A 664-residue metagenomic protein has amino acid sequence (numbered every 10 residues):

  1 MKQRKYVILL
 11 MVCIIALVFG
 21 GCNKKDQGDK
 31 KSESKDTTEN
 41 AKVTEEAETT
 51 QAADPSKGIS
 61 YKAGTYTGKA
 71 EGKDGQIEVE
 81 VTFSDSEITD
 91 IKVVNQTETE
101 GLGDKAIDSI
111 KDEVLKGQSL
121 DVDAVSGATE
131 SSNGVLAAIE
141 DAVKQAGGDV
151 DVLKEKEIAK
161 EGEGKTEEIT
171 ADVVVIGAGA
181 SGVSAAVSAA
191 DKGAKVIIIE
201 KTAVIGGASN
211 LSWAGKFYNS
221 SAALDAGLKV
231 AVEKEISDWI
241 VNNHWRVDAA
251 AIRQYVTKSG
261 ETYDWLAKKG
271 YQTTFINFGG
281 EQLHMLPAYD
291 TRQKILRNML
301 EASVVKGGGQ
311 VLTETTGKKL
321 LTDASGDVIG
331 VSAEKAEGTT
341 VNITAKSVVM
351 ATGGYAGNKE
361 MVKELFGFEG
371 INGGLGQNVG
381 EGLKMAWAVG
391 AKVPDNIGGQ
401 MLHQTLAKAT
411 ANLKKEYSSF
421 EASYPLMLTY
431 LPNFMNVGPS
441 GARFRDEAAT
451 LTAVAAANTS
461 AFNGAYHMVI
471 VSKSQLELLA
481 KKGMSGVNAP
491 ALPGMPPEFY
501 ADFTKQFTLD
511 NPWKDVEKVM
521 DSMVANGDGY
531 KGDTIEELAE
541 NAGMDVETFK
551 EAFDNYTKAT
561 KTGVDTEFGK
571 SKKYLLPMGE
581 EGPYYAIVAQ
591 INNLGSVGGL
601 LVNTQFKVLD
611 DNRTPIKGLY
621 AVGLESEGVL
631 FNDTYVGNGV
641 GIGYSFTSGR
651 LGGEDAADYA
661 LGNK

Functional and structural regions predicted by a protein language model:
D54-K156: Active-site- and interface-proximal helix/loop "cap" or "latch" segments in soluble metabolic and energy-transducing
G162-S181, I197: Beta1/beta-strand and adjacent pyrophosphate-binding region of the FAD-binding site in flavoprotein oxidoreductases
E168-A171, E337-S347, P615-I616: Core beta-strand elements of the Rossmann-like FAD/NAD(P) dinucleotide-binding domain in flavoenzyme oxidoreductases
V204, A208-Q310, N436, R443 (+1 more regions): Conserved N-terminal/central alpha/beta ligand/cofactor-binding core
D290-K346, L383: Helical element adjacent to the flavin cofactor pocket in flavoenzyme catalytic cores
K319, T534-E537, N541, T548-D633: A glycine-rich dinucleotide-binding beta-alpha-beta segment and adjacent secondary-structure elements that constitute
G338-T339, I343-N412, A455, I642-S645 (+1 more regions): Glycine-rich loop(s) and the adjacent beta-strand/alpha-helix scaffold that form part
L383-M385, K392-L538: An anion/pyrophosphate-binding glycine-rich loop and adjacent beta-alpha core in soluble alpha-beta enzymes
